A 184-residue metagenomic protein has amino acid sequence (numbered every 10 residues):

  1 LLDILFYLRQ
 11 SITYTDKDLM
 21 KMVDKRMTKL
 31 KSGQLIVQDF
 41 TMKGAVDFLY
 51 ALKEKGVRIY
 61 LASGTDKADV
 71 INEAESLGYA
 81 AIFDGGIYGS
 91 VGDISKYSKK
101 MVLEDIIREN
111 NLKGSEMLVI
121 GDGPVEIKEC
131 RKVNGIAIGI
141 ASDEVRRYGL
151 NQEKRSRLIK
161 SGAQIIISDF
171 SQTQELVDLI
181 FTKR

Functional and structural regions predicted by a protein language model:
L1-T13: Helix-loop "lid/cap" segments that line or gate small-molecule binding pockets
S11-I12, D16, M20-L61, I71 (+1 more regions): Short, acidic loop-to-helix structural element flanking the phosphoryl-transfer center in phosphate-processing enzymes
I36, V46, Y50-Y60, G64-V91 (+3 more regions): Substrate-recognition/cap helix-loop segment adjacent to the acidic, metal-dependent catalytic center of Asp-based
K55-V57, E109-E116, I180-R184: Glycine-rich phosphate-binding loop signature in dinucleotide/nucleotide-binding domains
I87-I94, A141-R147: Short, acidic/turn-prone active-site loops that include or flank metal/cofactor- and phosphate-binding residues
Y88, Q164-Q172: Short acidic-hydrophobic, aromatic-tinged amphipathic segments that line or gate anion-handling sites
Y97-R131: Conserved Lys-Pro-Asp/Glu-containing loop-to-beta segment of HAD-superfamily phosphomonoesterases, centered on
V119-I165: Acidic, Mg2+-coordinating phosphoryl-transfer loop and its flanking beta/alpha structural elements, shared across
